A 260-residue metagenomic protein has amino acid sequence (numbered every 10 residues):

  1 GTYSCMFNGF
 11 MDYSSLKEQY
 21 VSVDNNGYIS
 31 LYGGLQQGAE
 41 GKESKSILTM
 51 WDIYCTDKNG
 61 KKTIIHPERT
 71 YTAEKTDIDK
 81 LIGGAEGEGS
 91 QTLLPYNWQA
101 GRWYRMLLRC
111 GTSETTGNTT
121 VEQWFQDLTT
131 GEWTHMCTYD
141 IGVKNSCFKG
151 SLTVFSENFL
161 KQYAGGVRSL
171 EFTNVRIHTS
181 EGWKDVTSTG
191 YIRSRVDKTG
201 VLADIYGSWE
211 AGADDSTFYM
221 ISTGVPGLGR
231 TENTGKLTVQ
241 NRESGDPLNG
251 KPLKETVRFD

Functional and structural regions predicted by a protein language model:
G1-T76, L93, G229-F259: Secretory/extracellular carbohydrate-interaction modules and structurally similar beta-sandwich "look-alikes"
G1-Y3, T153-D260: Activation corresponds to long, low-complexity, non-globular regions
S15-V21, V143-S151, T199: Short, surface-exposed linear segments at secondary-structure transitions and domain or protein termini
Y54-T56, G111-S113, S156-A164: Short, flexible beta-strand-to-coil junctions
K80-W103, E114: Short, aromatic/His-centered strand-loop micro-motif at the edge of beta-sheets
W98-H135: Carbohydrate-binding surfaces in secreted/extracellular proteins
S113-E114, Q126-E132, T138-N145, E243-F259: Extracellular glycan-recognition regions
T120-N174: An exposed acidic His-Trp-rich patch
